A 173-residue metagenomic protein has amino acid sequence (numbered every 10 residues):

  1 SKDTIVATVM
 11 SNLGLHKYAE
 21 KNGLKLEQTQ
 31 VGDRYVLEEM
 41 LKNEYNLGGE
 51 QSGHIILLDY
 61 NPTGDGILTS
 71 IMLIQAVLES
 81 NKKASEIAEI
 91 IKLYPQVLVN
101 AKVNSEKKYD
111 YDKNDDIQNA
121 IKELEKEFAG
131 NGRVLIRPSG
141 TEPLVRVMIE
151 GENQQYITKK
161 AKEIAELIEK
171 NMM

Functional and structural regions predicted by a protein language model:
S1-M173: Phosphate-binding and adjacent anionic-ligand microenvironments
